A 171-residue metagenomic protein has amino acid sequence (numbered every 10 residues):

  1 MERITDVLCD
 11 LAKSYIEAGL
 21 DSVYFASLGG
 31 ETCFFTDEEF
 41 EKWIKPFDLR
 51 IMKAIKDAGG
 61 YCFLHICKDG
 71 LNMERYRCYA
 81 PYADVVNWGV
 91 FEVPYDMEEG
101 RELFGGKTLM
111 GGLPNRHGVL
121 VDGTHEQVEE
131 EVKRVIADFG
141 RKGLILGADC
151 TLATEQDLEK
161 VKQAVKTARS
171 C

Functional and structural regions predicted by a protein language model:
M1-C171: Active-site loop segments of alpha/beta catalytic cores
